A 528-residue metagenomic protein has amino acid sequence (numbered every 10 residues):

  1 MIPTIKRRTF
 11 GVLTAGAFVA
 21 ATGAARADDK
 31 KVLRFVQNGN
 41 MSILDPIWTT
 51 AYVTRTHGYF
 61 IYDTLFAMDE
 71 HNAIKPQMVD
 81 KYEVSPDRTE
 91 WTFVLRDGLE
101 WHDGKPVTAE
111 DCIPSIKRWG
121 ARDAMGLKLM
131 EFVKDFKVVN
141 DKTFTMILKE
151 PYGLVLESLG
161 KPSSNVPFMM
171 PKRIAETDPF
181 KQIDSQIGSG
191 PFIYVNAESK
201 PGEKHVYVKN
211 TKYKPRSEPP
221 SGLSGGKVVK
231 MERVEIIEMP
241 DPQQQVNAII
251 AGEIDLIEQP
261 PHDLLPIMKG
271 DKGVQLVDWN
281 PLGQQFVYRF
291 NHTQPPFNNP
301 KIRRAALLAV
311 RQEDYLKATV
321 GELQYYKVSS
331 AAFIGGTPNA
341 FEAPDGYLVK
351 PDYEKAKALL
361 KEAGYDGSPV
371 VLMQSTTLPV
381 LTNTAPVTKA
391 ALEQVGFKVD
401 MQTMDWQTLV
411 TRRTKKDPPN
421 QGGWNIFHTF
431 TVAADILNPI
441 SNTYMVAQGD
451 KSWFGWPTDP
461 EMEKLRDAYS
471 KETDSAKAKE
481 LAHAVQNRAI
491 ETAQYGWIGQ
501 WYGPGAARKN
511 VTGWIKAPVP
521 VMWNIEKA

Functional and structural regions predicted by a protein language model:
F35, G104, A390-V446: Periplasmic binding protein-like
V36-P86, K117, I187: N-terminal lobe/hinge region of extracytoplasmic solute-binding protein
V94, K128-A175, P179-E198: Surface-exposed binding/hinge segments that line and control ligand-binding clefts or catalytic entry sites
F192-I193, L323-E362, T376-N383: Structural transition elements
S199, G505-A528: Long beta-strand-rich cores associated with HINT superfamily self-processing modules
P215-I267, K398: Ligand-site clamp/hinge motif
I267, T293, F297-T337, N383-T384 (+1 more regions): Periplasmic-binding protein-like
V349, D400-T411, P439-K509: Extracytoplasmic/peripheral linker and loop segments enriched in polar/acidic and small residues with frequent Thr/Pro
